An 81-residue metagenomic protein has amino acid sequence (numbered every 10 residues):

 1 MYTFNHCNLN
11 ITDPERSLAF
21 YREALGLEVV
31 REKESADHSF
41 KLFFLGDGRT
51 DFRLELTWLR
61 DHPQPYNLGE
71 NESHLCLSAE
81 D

Functional and structural regions predicted by a protein language model:
M1-T3, N71: Residue-level preference for beta-strand/loop junctions
Y2, N8-D51: Core segments of cupin and vicinal oxygen chelate
T12-E15, D61-D81: Vicinal oxygen chelate
E34, L59-D61: Histidine- and/or cysteine-centered catalytic micro-motif in compact active-site loops
L54-T57: Conserved beta-strand in the GNAT
